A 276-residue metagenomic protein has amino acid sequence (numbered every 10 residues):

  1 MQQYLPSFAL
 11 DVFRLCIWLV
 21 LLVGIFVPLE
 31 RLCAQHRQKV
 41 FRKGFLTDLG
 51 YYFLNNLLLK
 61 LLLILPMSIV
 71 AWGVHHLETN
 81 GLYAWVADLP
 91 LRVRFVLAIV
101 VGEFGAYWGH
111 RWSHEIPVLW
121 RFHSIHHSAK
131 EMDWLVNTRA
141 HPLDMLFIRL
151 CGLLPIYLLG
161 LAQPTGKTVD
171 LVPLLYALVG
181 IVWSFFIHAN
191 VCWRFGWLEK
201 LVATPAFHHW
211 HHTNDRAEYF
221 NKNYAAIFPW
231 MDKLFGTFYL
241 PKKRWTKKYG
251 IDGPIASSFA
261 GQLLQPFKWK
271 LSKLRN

Functional and structural regions predicted by a protein language model:
M1-V12: Short, strongly hydrophobic alpha-helical membrane anchors
Q2-Y4, G73-V86: Membrane-interface helix termini and inter-helical loops of multi-pass transporters
R14, V40-F53: Loop-to-helix transition at the N-terminal end of transmembrane alpha-helices
R14-G24, D170: Structural signature of hydrophobic alpha-helical transmembrane segments
G24-V27, L58-V74, S257, G261: Alpha-helical membrane-anchoring segments
V27-F45: Membrane-interface helix-loop junction between the first two transmembrane segments
F53-P66, G73, L89-K247: Membrane-embedded catalytic scaffold of the fatty acid hydroxylase/desaturase
W245-N276: A membrane-cytosol interface segment of integral membrane proteins
